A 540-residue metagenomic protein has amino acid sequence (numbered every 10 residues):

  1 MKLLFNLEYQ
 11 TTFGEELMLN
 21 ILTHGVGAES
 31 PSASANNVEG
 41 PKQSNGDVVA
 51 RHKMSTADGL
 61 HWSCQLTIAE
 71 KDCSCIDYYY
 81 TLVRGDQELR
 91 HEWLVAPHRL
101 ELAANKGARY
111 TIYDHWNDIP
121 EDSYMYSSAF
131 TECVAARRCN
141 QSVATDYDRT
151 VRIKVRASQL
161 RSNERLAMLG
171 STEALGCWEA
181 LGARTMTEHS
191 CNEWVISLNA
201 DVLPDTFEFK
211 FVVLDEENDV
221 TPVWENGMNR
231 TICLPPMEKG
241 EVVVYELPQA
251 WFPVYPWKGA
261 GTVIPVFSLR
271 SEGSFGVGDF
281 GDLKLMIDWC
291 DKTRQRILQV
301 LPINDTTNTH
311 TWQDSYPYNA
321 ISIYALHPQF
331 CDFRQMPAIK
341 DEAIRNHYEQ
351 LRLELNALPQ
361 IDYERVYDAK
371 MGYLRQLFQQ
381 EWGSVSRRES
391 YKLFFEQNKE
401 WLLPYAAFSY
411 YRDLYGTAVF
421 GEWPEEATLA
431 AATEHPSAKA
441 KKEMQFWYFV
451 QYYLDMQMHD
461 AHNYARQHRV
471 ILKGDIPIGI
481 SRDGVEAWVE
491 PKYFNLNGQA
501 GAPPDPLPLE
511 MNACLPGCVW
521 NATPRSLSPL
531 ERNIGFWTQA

Functional and structural regions predicted by a protein language model:
K2-E8, T150-R156: A short, amphipathic beta-strand motif
E8, L22, R156, S171 (+6 more regions): Structured loops at beta-to-helix junctions and adjacent beta-edge loops in soluble globular domains
Q10-S74, V83-N105, A157-P204, L214-M237 (+2 more regions): Aromatic-rich carbohydrate-binding modules that target alpha-glucans
G107-R149, S158-R161, E238-R270: Compositionally biased low-complexity segments at domain edges in trafficked proteins and select soluble regulators
N226-V254, G281-D282, I297, T306: Extended acidic/polar, glycine-enriched regions that form or flank non-catalytic beta-rich accessory modules
P253-P491, L527-L530: Acidic/aromatic-lined carbohydrate-recognition and catalytic surfaces of CAZymes acting on diverse glycans
E443, I476-G479, D483-Q539: Non-catalytic scaffold segments within catalytic domains of secreted glycoside hydrolases
